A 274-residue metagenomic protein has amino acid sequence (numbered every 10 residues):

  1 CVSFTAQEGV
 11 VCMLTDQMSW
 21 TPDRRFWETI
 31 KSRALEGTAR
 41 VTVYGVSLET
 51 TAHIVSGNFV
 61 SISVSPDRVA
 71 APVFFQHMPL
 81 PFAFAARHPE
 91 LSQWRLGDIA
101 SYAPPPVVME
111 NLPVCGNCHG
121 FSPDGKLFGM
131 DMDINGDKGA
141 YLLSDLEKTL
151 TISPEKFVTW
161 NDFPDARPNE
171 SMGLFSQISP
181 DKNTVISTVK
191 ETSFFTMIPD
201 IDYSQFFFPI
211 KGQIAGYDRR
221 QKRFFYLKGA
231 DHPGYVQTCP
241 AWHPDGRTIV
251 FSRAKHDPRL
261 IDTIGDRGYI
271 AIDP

Functional and structural regions predicted by a protein language model:
C1-E36, E49-T51: Recognizes extended acidic, P/S/T-rich segments that occur within or adjacent to Ig-like beta-sandwich modules
V10-E28, I99-V114, D145-S171, G216-V236 (+1 more regions): Multi-bladed beta-propeller domains
L35-E36, S63-A71, N111-P113, G120-F128 (+4 more regions): Blade-terminus and WD-like Trp-Asp/Gly-His loop motifs, strongest in beta-propeller folds
A39-V41: Hydrophobic beta-strand segments within extracellular beta-sandwich modules
Y44-L48: Beta-strand-rich extracellular modules
G57-S65, V69, T151-N183, T188-Q205 (+2 more regions): Asp-box/WD-like beta-propeller blade repeats and closely related beta-sheet repeat scaffolds
A70-T151: Conserved, compact domain cores that house catalytic/ligand-binding motifs in diverse enzymes and effector modules
V73-P89, D133, K138-K148, S187-P209 (+1 more regions): Short, conserved, GDST-rich strand-edge loop motifs in beta-rich repeat architectures
